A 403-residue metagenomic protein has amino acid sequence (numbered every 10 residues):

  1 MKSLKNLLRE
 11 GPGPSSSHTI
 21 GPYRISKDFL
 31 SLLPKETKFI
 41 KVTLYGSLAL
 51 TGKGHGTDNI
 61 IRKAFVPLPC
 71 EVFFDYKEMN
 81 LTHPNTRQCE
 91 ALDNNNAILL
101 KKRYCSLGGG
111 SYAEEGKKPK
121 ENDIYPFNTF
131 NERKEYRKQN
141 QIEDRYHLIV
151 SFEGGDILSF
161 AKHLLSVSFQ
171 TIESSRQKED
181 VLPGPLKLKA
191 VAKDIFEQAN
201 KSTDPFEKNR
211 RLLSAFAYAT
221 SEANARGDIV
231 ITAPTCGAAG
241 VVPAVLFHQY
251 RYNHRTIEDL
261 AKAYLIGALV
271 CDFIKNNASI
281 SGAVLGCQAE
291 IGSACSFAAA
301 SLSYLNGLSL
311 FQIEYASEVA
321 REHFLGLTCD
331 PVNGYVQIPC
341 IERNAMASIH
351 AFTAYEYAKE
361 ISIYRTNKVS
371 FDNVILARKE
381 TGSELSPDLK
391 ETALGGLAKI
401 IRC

Functional and structural regions predicted by a protein language model:
L8-D28, R226-V245, C287-C295: Conserved phosphate/anionic-ligand binding catalytic regions in large, soluble enzymes, centered on
R9-G11, S281-G286, P331-C340: Short beta-alpha connecting loops at secondary-structure transitions that line or flank enzyme active sites
T19-L32, P243-R255, A300-G307: Alpha-helical support elements that line or immediately flank enzyme active sites and cofactor-binding pockets
P22-A91: Early transmembrane hairpin of solute transport permeases
L44, L302-C403: Functionally critical mobile loop/hinge segments
A64, C70-T203, R211: C-terminal regulatory domains involved in ligand/effector binding and gene-expression control
V167-H254, E258-G286, A393-C403: Accessory "access/gating" subregions that flank catalytic or transport cores
A215, A219, G240-Y250, L265-F273 (+3 more regions): Contiguous, well-ordered alpha-helical segments that form the cores/surfaces of helical PPI scaffolds
